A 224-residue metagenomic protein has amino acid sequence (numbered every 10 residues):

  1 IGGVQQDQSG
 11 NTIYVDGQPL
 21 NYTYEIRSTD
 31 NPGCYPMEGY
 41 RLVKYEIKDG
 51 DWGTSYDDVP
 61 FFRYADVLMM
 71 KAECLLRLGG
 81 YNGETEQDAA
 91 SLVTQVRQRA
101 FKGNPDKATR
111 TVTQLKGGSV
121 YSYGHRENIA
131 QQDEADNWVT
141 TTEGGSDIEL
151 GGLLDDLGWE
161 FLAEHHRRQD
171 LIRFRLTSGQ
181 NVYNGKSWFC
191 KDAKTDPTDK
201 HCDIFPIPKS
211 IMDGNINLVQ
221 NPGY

Functional and structural regions predicted by a protein language model:
I1-Y224: Acidic/polar-rich alpha-helix caps and helix-coil junctions
